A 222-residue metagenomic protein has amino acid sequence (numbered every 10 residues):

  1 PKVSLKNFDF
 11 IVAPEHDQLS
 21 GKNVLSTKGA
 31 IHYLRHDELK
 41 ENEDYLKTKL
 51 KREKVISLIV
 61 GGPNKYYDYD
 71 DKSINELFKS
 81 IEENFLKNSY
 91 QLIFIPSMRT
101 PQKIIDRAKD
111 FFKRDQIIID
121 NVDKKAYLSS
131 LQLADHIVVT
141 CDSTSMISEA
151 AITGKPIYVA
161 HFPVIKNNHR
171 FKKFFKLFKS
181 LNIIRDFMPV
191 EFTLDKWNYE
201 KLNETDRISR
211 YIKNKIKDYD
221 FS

Functional and structural regions predicted by a protein language model:
P1-K2, H16-Q18, A30-H32, I118-K124 (+2 more regions): Short, acidic/turn-prone active-site loops that include or flank metal/cofactor- and phosphate-binding residues
S4, L19-G21, Y66-Y67, T100-I105 (+1 more regions): Short, charged/polar "capping" segments at the starts of alpha-helices and the immediately preceding loops
L5-D70, F187, E191-K196, E200-L202: A nucleotide-sugar donor-handling region in carbohydrate enzymes
F10, K103-F112, H169-F178: Short, aromatic/basic amphipathic alpha-helical patches
P63-I95: Conserved catalytic-core segment of nucleotide-activated headgroup transferases in glycan assembly
S89-D123: Catalytic donor nucleotide-activated moiety binding site of glycosyltransferases and closely related
Y127-N168: A donor-sugar binding/catalytic signature common to diverse glycosyltransferases and related nucleotide-sugar
F175-S222: Leloir-type glycosyltransferase catalytic cores
